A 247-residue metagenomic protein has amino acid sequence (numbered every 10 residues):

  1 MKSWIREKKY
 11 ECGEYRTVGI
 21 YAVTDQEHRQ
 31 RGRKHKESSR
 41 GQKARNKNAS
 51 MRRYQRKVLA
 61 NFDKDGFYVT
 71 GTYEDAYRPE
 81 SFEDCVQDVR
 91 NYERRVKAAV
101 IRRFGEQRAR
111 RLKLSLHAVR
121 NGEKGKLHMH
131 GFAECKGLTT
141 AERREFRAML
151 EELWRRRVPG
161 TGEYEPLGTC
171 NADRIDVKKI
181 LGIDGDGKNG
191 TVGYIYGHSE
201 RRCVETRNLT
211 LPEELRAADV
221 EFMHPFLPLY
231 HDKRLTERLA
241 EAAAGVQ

Functional and structural regions predicted by a protein language model:
M1-L127, C135-Q247: Right-hand nucleic-acid polymerase module
